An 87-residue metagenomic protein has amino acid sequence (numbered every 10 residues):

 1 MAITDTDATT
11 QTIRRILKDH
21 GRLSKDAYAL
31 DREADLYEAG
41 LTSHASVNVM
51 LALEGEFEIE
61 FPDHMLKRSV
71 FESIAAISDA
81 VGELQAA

Functional and structural regions predicted by a protein language model:
M1, D5, L66-S69: Pocket-edge positions in alpha/beta enzyme catalytic cores
A2-A27, D79-A87: Thiotemplate assembly-line natural product biosynthesis machinery
K18-E38, E58-K67: Phosphopantetheine carrier-protein modules
S43: Catalytic nucleophile serine of serine hydrolases, specifically the conserved "nucleophile elbow" pentapeptide
S46-V70: Phosphopantetheinylated carrier protein domains
K67-L84: C-terminal structural segments of small proteins and small subunits
